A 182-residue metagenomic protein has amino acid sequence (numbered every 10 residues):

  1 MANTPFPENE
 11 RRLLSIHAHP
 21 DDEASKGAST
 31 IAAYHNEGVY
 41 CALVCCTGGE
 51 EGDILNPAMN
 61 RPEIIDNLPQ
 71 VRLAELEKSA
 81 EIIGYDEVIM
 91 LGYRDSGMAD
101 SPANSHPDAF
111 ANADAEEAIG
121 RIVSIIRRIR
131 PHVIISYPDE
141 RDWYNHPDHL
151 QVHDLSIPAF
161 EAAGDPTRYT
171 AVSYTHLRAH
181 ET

Functional and structural regions predicted by a protein language model:
M1-I129, I157-E161: Active-site rim/loop-helix segments in enzyme catalytic domains that contact anionic ligands
L91-R94, S136-E140, P147: Short, well-ordered beta-to-alpha junction loops that form the rim of enzyme active sites and present histidine/acidic
A103-S105, R141-Y144: Active-site-proximal beta-alpha loop/turn segments in soluble metabolic enzymes
I126-E140: Proline-aspartate-enriched helix->loop->beta-strand connector
Y144-A159: Short Gly/Thr/Asp-enriched flexible loops that form oxyanion-binding sites at enzyme active sites
F160-R168: Hydrophobic/aromatic-lined pockets within catalytic cores
R168-Y174: A contiguous pocket-lining binding segment that forms or flanks enzyme active sites
T175-T182: Conserved small/polar residues in nucleotide/adenosyl-binding loops
